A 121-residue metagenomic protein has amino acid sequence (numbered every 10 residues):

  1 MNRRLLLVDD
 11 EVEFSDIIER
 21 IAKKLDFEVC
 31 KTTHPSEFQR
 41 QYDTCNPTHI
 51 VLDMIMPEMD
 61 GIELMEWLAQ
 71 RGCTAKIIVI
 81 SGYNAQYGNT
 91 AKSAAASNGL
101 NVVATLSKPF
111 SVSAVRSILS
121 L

Functional and structural regions predicted by a protein language model:
D9, D53: Active-site residues of response regulator receiver
V12-C30: Two-component/phosphorelay signaling modules centered on CheY-like receiver
K31-H49: Acidic, metal-coordinating helix/loop segments flanking the phosphotransfer/catalytic sites of two-component signaling
T33-H34, D60-E66: Acidic catalytic/metal-coordinating carboxylates
D43-C45, L68-T74, S97: Conserved phosphotransfer cores of two-component systems
M56: Receiver (REC) domain active-site loop signature in two-component systems and cognate sites in sensor histidine kinases
E63, Y83-A104: Alpha4 helix (beta4-alpha4-beta5 surface) of REC/receiver domains from two-component response regulators
Q86-Y87, S107-L119: C-terminal output helix
